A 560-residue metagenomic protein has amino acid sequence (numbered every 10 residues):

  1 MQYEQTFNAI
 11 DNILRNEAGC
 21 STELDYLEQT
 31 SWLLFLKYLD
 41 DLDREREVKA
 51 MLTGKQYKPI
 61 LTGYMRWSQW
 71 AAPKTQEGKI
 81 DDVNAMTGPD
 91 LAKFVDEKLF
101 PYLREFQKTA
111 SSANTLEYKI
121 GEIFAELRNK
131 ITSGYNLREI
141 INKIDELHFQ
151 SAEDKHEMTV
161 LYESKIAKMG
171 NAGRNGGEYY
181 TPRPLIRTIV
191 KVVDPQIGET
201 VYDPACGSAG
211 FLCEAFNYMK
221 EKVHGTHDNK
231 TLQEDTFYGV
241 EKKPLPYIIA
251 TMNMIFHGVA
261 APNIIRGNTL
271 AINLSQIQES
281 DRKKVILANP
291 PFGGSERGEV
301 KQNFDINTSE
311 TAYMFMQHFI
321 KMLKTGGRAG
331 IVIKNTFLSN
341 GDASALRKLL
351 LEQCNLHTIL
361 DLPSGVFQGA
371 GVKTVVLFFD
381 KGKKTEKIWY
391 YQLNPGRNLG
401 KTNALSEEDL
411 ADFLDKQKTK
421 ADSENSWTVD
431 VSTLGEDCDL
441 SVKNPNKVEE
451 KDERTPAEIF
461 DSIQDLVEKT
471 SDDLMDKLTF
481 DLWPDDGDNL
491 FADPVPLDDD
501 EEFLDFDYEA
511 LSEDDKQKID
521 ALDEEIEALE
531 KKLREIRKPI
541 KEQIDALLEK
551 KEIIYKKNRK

Functional and structural regions predicted by a protein language model:
M1-I197, I265-I272, I277, D361-S364 (+3 more regions): Non-catalytic, mostly N-terminal accessory regions of nucleic-acid modification and defense proteins
I13, L147, S164, K168 (+8 more regions): Conserved, well-folded catalytic cores of nucleic-acid-processing and energy-transducing macromolecular machines
T22, P244-Y247, T308-F379: Conserved Class I SAM-dependent methyltransferase catalytic core
E23, R282, I286, V372-K373 (+2 more regions): A generic structural signal for well-ordered coil/turn residues at beta-strand boundaries that shape enzyme active-site
D41, P244-L245, L270-A271, P291-G294 (+4 more regions): Conserved nucleotide-binding/hydrolysis micro-motifs of P-loop NTPases
G176-A288, G293-S295, V300, N307-S309 (+3 more regions): Conserved S-adenosyl-L-methionine
K220, I255, P291, K321-K324 (+9 more regions): Hydrophobic alpha-helix feature that most strongly marks membrane-spanning transmembrane helices and their immediate
V376, D380-D412: Conserved P-loop NTPase
